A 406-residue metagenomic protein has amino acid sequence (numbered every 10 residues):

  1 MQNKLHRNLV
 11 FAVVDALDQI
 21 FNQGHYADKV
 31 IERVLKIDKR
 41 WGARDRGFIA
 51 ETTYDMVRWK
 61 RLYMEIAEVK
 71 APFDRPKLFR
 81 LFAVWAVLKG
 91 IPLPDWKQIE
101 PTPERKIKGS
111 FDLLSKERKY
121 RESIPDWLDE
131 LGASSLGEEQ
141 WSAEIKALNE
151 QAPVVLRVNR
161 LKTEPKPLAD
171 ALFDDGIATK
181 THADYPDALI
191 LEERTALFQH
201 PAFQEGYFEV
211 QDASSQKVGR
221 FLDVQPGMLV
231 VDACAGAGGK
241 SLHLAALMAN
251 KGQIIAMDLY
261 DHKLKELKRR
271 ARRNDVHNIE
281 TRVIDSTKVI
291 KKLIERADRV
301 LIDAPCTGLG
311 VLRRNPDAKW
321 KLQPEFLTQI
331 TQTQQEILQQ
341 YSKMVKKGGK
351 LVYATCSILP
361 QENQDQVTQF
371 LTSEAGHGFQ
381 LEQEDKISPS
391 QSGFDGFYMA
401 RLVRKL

Functional and structural regions predicted by a protein language model:
M1-F198: Class I Rossmann-like S-adenosyl-L-methionine
E130, L259-E266, A318-V345: Glycine-rich S-adenosyl-L-methionine
P226-G227, N250-K251, V345-K350: Short glycine-dipeptide loop
G227-C234: Conserved class I S-adenosyl-L-methionine
A237-A249: Conserved SAM-binding loop of SAM-dependent methyltransferases across substrates and taxa, primarily the Class I
Q253-D258: Conserved SAM-binding motif I beta-strand of class I
Y260-I294: S-adenosyl-L-methionine
I284-L301, P305-T307, R313-R314, T328 (+2 more regions): C-terminal catalytic and target-recognition region of SAM-dependent MTase-like enzymes, primarily methyltransferases
